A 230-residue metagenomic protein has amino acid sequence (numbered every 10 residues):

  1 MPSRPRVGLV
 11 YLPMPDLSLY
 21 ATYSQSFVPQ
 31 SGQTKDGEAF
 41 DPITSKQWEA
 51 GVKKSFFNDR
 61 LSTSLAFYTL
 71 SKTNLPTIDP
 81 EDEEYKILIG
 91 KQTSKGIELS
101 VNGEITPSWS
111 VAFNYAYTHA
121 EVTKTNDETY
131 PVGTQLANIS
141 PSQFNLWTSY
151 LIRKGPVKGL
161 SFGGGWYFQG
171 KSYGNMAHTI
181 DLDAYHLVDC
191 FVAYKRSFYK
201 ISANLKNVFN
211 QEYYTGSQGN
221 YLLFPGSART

Functional and structural regions predicted by a protein language model:
M1, G32-A39, W48, D82-L88 (+4 more regions): Extracellular loop and loop/strand-boundary signature of outer-membrane beta-barrel proteins
M1-M14, P29, Q33-K35: Signature of Gram-negative outer-membrane beta-barrel scaffolds
S3, T44-W48, T69, T93-I97 (+3 more regions): Residues that define the transmembrane beta-barrel architecture of outer-membrane proteins
L9-L12, P42, K54-F56, G103-E104 (+3 more regions): Residue-level signature of outer-membrane beta-barrel architecture
P15-L19, N58-T63, S108-V111, G155-L160 (+1 more regions): Repeated loop/turn-to-beta-strand initiation elements of outer-membrane beta-barrel proteins
S18-S24, I43-E104, V111-K124: Membrane-embedded beta-barrel scaffold of Gram-negative outer-membrane proteins
T69, L88-M176: Gram-negative outer-membrane beta-barrel transporters
Y167-N175, A193-T230: C-terminal beta-signal and adjacent terminal beta-strands/loops of Gram-negative outer-membrane beta-barrel proteins
